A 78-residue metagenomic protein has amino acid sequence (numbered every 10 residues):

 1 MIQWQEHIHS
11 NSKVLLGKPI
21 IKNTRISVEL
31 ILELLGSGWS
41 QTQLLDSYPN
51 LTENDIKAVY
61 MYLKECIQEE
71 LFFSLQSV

Functional and structural regions predicted by a protein language model:
I2-Q3, L15-G17, V28: Short, flexible segments with low predicted structural confidence
I2-S10, L32, S77: Cell-surface/extracellular proteins and modules involved in cell-wall/glycan interaction or trafficking/anchoring
H7-I20: Short, Lys/Arg-enriched N-terminal segment that forms or immediately precedes the first helix of a structured domain
N23: Anion-recognition interface
S27-V78: Long, charge-rich, low-complexity alpha-helical segments
